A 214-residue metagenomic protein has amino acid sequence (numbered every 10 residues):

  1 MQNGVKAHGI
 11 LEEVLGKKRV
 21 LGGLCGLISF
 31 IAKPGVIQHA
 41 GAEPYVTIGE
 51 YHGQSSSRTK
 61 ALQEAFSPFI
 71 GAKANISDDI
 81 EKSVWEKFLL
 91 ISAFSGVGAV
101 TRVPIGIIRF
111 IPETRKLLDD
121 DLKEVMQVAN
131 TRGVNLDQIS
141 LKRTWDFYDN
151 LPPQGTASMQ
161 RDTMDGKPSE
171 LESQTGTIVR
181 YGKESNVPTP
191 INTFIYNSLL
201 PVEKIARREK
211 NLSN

Functional and structural regions predicted by a protein language model:
M1-V36: Rossmann-like NAD(P)(H) cofactor-binding subdomain of soluble oxidoreductases
A7, L11-E12, F66, V97 (+2 more regions): Broad structural signal for hydrophobic residues in well-ordered alpha-helices, predominantly aliphatic
A7, Q54-R58, G155, E170: Short phosphate-engaging motifs
V14-R19, K33-I139: Internal alpha-helical scaffold of NAD(P)-dependent oxidoreductase catalytic cores
L24, I80-K82, G155-T156: Short hydrophobic "helix-edge" motifs at membrane interfaces and signal-peptide entry regions
P68, L117-N214: NAD(P)-dependent Rossmann-like dehydrogenase/reductase catalytic/cofactor-binding core
